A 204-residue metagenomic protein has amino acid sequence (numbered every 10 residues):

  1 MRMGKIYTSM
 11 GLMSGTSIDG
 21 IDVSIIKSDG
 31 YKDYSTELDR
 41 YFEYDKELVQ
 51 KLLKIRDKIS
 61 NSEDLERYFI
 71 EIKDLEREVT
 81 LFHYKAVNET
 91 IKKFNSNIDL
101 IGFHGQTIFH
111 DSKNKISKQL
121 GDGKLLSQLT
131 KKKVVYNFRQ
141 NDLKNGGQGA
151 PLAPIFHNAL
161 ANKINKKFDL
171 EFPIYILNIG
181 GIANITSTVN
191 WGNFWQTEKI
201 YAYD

Functional and structural regions predicted by a protein language model:
M1-D204: Short acidic/glycine-rich loops and adjacent helix/strand connectors that line catalytic pockets where negatively
